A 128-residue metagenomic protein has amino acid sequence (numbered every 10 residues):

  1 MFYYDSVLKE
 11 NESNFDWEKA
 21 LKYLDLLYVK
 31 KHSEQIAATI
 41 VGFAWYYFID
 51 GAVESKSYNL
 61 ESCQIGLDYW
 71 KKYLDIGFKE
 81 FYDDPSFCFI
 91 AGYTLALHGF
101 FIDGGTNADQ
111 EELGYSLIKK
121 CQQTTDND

Functional and structural regions predicted by a protein language model:
M1-S6, K30-K56, Y82-F101, D126-D128: Amphipathic alpha-helical repeat scaffolds of TPR domains
F2-D16: Alpha-helical segment of the N-proximal tetratricopeptide repeat
Y4-D5, L21, K71: Residue-level signal for cytosolic alpha-helical hairpin/rod architecture
N11-N14, N59, N107, N127: Detector for Asparagine
E12-W17, I65-L67, D83: Helix-boundary capping/turn motifs
K19-Y23, G114: Solenoid-repeat scaffolds in large eukaryotic assemblies
L24, K30-K31, L74-G77, F81 (+1 more regions): Alpha-helical junction/boundary sensor with strong preference for TPR arrays
F43-I76, T94-K120: Short coil/linker segments at helix-helix boundaries
